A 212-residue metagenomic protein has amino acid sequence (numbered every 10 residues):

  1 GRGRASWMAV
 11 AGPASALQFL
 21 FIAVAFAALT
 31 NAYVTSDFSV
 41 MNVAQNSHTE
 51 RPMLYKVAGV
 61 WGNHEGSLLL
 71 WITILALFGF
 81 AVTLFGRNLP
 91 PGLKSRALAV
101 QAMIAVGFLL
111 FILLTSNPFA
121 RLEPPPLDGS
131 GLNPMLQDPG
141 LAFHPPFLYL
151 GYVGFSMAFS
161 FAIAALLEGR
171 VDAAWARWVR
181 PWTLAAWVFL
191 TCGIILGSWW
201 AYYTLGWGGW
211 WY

Functional and structural regions predicted by a protein language model:
G1-Y212: Polytopic transmembrane helical bundles with strong interfacial aromatic enrichment
